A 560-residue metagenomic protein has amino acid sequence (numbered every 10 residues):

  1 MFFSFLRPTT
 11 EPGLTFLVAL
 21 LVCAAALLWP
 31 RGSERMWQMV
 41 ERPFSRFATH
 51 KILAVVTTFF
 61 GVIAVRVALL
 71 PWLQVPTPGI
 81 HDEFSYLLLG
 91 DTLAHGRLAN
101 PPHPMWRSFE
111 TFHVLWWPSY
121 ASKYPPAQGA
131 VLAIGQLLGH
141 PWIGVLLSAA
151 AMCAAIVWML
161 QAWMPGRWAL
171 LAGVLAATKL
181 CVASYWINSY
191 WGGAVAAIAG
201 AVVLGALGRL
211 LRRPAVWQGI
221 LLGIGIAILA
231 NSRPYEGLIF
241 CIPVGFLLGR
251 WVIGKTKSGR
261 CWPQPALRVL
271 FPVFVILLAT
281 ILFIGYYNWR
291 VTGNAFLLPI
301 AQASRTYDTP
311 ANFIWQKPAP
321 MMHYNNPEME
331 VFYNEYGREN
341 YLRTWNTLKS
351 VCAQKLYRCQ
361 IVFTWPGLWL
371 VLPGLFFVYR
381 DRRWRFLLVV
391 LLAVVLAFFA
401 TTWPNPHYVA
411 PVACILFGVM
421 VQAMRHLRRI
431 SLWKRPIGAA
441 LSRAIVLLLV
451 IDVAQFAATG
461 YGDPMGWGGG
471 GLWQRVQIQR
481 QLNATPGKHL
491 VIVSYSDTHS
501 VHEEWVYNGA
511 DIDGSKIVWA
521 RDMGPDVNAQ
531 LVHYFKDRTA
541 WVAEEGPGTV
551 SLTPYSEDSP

Functional and structural regions predicted by a protein language model:
V55-V56, R167, C241, G245 (+4 more regions): Signature aromatic-anchored transmembrane alpha helix within multi-pass, membrane-resident enzymes that catalyze glycan
T58, C153-K179, A197-I198, L211-L221 (+1 more regions): Transmembrane-helix signature of polytopic, membrane-embedded enzymes that assemble or transfer cell-envelope glycans
Y86-L87, G193-V195, S232, L238-I239 (+3 more regions): Hydrophobic/aromatic-rich transmembrane helices and adjacent perimembrane loops
A133, M159, A172-A177, A201 (+4 more regions): Membrane-interface alpha helices of multi-pass inner-membrane proteins
W142-P165, A201-A206, P373: Transmembrane-helix motifs of polytopic, lipid-linked glycan transferases
A151-A154, L247-L248, G254-K255, N346-L388 (+1 more regions): Hydrophobic, aromatic-rich transmembrane alpha-helices and their immediate juxtamembrane boundary segments
R209, I239-I281, G285-Y286: Perimembrane helix-loop-helix junctions
W289, N294, R305-T309, F313 (+1 more regions): Catalytic lumenal/periplasmic loop and adjoining terminal transmembrane helix of membrane glycan-assembly enzymes
